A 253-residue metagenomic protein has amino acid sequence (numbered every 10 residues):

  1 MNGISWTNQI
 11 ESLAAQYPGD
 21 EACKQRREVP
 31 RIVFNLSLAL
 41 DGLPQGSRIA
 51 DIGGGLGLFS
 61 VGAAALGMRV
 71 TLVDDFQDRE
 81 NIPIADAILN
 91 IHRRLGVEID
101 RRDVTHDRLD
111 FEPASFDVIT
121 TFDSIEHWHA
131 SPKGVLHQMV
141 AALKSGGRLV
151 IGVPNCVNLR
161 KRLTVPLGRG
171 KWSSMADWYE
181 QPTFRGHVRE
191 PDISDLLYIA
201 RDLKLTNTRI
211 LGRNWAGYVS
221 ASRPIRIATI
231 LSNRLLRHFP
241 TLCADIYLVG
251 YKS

Functional and structural regions predicted by a protein language model:
G3-P30, G54, D75, E80-I82 (+5 more regions): S-adenosyl-L-methionine-dependent methyltransferase catalytic module, highlighting the catalytic core
R27-G46: Conserved alpha-helix/loop element of class I SAM-dependent methyltransferases that forms part of the SAM/SAH-binding
G46-G55: Conserved class I S-adenosyl-L-methionine
L56-M68: Conserved SAM-binding loop of SAM-dependent methyltransferases across substrates and taxa, primarily the Class I
R69-D75: Conserved SAM-binding motif I beta-strand of class I
V70, I99-R101: Hydrophobic/aromatic anchor residues within beta-strands of the central parallel beta-sheet of Rossmann-like
L109-I119: A short acidic, Gly/Pro-enriched loop at the edge of an enzyme's catalytic core that lines a small-molecule cofactor
